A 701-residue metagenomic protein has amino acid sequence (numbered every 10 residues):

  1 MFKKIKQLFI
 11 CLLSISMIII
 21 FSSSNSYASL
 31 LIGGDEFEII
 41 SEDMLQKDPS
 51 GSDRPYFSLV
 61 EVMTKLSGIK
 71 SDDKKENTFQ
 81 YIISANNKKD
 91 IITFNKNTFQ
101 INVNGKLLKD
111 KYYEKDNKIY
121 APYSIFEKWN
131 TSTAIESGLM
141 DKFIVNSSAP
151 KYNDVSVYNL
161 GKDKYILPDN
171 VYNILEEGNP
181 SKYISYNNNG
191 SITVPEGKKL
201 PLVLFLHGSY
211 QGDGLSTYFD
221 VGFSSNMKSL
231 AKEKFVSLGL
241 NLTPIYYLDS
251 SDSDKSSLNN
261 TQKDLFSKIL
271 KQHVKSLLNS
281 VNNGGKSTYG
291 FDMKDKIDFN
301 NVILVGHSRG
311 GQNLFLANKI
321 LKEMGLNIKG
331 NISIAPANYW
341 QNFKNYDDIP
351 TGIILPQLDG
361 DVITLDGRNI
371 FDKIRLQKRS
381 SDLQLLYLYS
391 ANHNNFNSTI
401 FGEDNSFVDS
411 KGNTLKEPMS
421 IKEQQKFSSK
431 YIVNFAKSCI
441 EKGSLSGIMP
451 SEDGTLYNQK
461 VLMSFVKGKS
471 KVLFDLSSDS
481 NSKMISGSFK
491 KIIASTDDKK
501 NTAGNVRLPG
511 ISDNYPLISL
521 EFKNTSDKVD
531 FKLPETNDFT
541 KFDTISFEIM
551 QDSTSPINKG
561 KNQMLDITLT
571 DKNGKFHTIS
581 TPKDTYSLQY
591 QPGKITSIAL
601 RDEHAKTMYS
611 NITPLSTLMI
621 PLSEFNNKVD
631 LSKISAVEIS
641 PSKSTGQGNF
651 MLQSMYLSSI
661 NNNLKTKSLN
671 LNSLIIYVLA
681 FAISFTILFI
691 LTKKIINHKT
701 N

Functional and structural regions predicted by a protein language model:
N25-K151, L688: Primary recognition of N-terminal secretory signal peptides and signal-anchoring hydrophobic helices
S148-G197: N-terminal cap/lid segment of alpha/beta-hydrolase-fold proteins
K199-G208: Short beta-strand element of the alpha/beta-hydrolase
F219-D252, N260-K275, Y389: Active-site machinery of serine-nucleophile hydrolases
S253-V305: Gly/Ser-rich "nucleophile elbow"/oxyanion-hole loop immediately N-terminal to the catalytic nucleophile in hydrolases
Y346-K422: Active-site-adjacent alpha-helix of alpha/beta-hydrolase-fold enzymes
S390-N392, T399-D530, T540-S546, Q551 (+1 more regions): Alpha/beta-hydrolase-fold serine-hydrolase catalytic core, especially in secreted/extracellular enzymes
F522-K628, P641-S659: Extracellular ligand-binding interfaces
